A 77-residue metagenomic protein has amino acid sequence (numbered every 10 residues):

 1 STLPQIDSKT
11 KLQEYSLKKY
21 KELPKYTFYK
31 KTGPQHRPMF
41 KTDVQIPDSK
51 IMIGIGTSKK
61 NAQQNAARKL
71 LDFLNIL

Functional and structural regions predicted by a protein language model:
S1-L77: Double-stranded RNA-binding/processing signature
